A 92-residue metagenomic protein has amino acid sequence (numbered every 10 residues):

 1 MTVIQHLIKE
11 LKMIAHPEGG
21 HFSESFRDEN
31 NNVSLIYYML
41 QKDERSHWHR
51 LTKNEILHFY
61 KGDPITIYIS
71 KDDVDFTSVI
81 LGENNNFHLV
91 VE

Functional and structural regions predicted by a protein language model:
M1-L89: Non-catalytic, conserved peripheral segments adjacent to functional cores
